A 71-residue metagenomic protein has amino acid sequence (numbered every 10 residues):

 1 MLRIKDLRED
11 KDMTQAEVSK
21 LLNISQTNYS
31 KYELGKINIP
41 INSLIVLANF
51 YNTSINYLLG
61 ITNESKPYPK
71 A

Functional and structural regions predicted by a protein language model:
M1-D10: A short, Lys/Arg-rich alpha-helix, primarily the initiator
R3, T14, P40-S43, S54: Residues that mark the N-terminal boundary/hinge immediately upstream of a DNA-recognition element
K5, S30-K31, L59: Key DNA-contacting residues within the recognition helix of helix-turn-helix
E9, K20, N49: Alpha-helical residues within the helix-turn-helix
D10, L59-A71: Short, charged recognition helix plus adjacent turn of helix-turn-helix-like nucleic-acid-binding domains
D12-K31: Short alpha-helical DNA-recognition segment
N23, N42-Y57: DNA major-groove recognition helix of helix-turn-helix/homeodomain DNA-binding modules
